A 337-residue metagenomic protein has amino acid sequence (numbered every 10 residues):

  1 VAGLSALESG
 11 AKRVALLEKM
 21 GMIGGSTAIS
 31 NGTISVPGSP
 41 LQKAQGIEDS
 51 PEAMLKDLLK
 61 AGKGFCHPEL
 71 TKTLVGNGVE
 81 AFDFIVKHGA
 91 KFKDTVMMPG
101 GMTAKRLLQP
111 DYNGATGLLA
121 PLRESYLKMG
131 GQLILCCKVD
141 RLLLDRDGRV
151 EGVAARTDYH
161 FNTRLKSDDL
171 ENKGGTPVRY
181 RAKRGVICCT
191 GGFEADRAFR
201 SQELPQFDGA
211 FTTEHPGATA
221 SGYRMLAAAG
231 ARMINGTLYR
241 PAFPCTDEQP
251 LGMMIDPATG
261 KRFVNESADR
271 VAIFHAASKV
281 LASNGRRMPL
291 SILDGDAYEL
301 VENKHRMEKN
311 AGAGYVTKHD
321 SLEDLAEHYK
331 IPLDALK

Functional and structural regions predicted by a protein language model:
V1-L16: N-terminal Rossmann-like FAD-binding beta1-loop-alpha1 element of flavoenzymes
A2-L4, F82, Y223: Generic hydrophobic/aromatic pocket-lining and core-packing "Φ" positions
R13, K19-Q132, C136-R141, G148-R149 (+5 more regions): Conserved N-terminal/central alpha/beta ligand/cofactor-binding core
E18-M20, N31, G38-S39, C136-K138 (+8 more regions): Fold-independent oxyanion-binding glycine-rich loops and adjacent beta-strand/coil segments at enzyme active sites
S26-I29, D145-G148, G152-A155, G192 (+4 more regions): Short acidic, glycine/serine/threonine-rich loops at helix termini
P110-R184, Y223-A229: Helical element adjacent to the flavin cofactor pocket in flavoenzyme catalytic cores
H160-F243: Glycine-rich loop(s) and the adjacent beta-strand/alpha-helix scaffold that form part
Y223, R232-A335: An anion/pyrophosphate-binding glycine-rich loop and adjacent beta-alpha core in soluble alpha-beta enzymes
